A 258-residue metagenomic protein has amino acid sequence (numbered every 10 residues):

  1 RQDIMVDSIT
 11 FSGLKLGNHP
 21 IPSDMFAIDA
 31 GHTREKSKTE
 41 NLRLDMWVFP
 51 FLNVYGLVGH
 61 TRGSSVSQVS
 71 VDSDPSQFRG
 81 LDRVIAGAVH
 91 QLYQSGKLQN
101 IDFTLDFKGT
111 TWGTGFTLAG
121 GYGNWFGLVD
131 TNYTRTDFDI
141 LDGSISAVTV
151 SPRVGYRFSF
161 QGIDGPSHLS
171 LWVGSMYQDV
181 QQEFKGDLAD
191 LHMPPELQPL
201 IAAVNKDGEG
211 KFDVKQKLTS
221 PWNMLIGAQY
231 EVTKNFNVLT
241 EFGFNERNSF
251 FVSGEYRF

Functional and structural regions predicted by a protein language model:
R1, P50, V54-G56, W125-T131 (+4 more regions): Transmembrane beta-strands of outer-membrane beta-barrel proteins
R1-D3, V58-S64, G120-N124, T131-D137 (+4 more regions): Transmembrane beta-strands of outer-membrane beta-barrel pores
R1-N41, M46, L57, T61-D106 (+2 more regions): A subset of solvent-exposed loop/turn segments in beta-rich extracellular surface proteins, enriched in glycine
T10, T134-T233: Outer-membrane beta-barrel transmembrane domain signature
K36-E40, D106-W112, S144-V150, S220-M224 (+1 more regions): Residues that define the transmembrane beta-barrel architecture of outer-membrane proteins
L42-P50, G56, T114-G120, P152-Y156 (+3 more regions): Residues on the lipid-exposed face of transmembrane beta-strands in outer-membrane beta-barrel proteins
M46-F51, G120-G127, S159-L169, V232-N235: Short loop/turn motifs that connect adjacent beta-strands in outer-membrane beta-barrel proteins
V48, F138-S144, L218-W222, L239-S253: Solvent-exposed loop/turn segments connecting transmembrane beta-strands in outer-membrane beta-barrel proteins
